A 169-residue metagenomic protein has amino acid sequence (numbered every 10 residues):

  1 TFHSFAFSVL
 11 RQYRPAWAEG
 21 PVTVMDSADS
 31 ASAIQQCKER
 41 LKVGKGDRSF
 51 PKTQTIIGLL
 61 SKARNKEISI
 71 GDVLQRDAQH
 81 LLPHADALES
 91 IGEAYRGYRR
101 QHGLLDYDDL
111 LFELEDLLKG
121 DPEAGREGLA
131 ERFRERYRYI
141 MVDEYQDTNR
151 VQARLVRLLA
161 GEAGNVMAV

Functional and structural regions predicted by a protein language model:
T1-G58, Q79: Conserved P-loop NTPase-based nucleic-acid remodeling module centered on helicase motor cores
L10-P15, S61, N65, A160-G161: A generic structural signal for secondary-structure junctions that act as hinges or helix/strand caps at the edges
Q12, C37-L41, A63-K66, A94 (+2 more regions): Mid-sequence acidic-hydrophobic segments that form the walls of catalytic/ligand-binding cavities or oligomerization
A16, G44, K66, A124-R126: A general structural signal for well-ordered secondary-structure junctions
T23-S30, L60, H80-V169: Conserved helicase NTPase motor core
S49-R64, A85, E89: Short, well-structured alpha-helical segments
D72-R76: Short His/Asp/Glu-rich catalytic/ion-coordination signatures at enzyme active sites or charged loops
